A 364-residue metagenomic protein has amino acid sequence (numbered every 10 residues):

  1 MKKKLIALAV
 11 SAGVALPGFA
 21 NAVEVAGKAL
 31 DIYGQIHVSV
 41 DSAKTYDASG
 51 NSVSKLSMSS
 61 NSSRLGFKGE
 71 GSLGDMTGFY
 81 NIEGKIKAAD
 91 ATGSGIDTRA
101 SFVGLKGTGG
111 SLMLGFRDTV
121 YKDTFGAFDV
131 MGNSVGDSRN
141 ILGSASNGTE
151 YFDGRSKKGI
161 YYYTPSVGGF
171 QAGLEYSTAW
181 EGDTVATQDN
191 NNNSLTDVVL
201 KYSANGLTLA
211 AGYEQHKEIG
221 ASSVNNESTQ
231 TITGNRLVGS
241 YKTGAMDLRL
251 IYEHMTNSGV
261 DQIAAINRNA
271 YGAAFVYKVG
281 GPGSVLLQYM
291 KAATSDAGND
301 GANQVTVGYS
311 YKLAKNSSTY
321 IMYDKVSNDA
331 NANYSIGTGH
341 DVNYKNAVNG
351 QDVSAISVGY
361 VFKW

Functional and structural regions predicted by a protein language model:
M1-V23: Gram-negative bacterial Sec-dependent N-terminal signal peptides
V23-S42, V53-E181, N192-S194, L200-T208: Outer membrane beta-barrel
G27, L56-S60, S94-T98, Y151-R155 (+5 more regions): Transmembrane beta-barrel outer-membrane domains
L30-V38, G78-I82, L112, A172-L174 (+9 more regions): Transmembrane beta-strands of outer-membrane beta-barrel proteins
V38-K44, L73, G84-A88, D118-V120 (+8 more regions): Transmembrane beta-strands of outer-membrane beta-barrel pores
S49-S54, N147, T184-A186, S222-E227 (+3 more regions): Extracellular loop and loop/strand-boundary signature of outer-membrane beta-barrel proteins
T196-K312, D324: Detector for outer-membrane/organellar transmembrane beta-barrel domains, recognizing the amphipathic beta-strand
Y311-L313, G350-W364: Outer-membrane beta-barrel "beta-signal"
